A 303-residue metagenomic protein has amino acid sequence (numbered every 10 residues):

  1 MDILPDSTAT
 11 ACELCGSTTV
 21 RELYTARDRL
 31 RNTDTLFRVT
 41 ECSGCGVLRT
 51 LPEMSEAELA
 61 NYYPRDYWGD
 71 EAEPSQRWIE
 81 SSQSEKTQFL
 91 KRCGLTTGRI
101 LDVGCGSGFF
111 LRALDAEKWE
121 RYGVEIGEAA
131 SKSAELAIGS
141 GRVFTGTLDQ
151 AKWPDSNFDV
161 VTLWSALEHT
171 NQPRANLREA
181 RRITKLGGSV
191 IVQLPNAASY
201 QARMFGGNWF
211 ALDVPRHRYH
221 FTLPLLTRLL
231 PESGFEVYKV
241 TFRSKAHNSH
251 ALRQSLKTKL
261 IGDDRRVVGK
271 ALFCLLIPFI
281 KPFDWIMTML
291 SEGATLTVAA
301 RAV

Functional and structural regions predicted by a protein language model:
M1-W164, R174-R178, F242-R243, R265-V268 (+2 more regions): Conserved N-terminal segment of class I S-adenosyl-L-methionine
T10-R21, P224-R243, F273-L276: A SAM-dependent methyltransferase catalytic signature shared across enzymes that methylate proteins
R65-A72, F205-V214, R253-D264: Short glycine/proline- and charge-enriched loop/turn segments that cap or connect secondary-structure elements
W164-N171, Q193: Short catalytic micro-motifs in class I SAM-dependent methyltransferases
N171-A175, A202: Short N-terminal helix/helix-N-cap motif within the alpha/beta-hydrolase-1
R174-S189: A short glycine-rich, Lys/Arg-flanked "PGG" loop and its adjoining helix->strand segment in the class I
V192-Y219, P224-P231, S255: Short, glycine-/aromatic-enriched active-site segment of Class I SAM-dependent methyltransferases
N248-F279: C-terminal helical/coil "lid" or tail adjacent to the Rossmann-like core of SAM-dependent
